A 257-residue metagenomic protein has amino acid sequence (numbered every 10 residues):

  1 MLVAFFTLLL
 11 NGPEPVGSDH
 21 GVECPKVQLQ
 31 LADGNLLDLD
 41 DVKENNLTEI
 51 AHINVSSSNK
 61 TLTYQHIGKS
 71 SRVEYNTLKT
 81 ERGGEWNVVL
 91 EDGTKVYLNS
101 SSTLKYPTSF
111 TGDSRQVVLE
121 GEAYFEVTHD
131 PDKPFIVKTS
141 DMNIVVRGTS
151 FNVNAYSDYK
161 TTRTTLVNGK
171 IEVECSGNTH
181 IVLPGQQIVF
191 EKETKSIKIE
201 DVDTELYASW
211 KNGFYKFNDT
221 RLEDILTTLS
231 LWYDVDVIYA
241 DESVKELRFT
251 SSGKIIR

Functional and structural regions predicted by a protein language model:
F5-R257: A residue-level detector for the "anchor" residue at the start of short, highly conserved motifs
